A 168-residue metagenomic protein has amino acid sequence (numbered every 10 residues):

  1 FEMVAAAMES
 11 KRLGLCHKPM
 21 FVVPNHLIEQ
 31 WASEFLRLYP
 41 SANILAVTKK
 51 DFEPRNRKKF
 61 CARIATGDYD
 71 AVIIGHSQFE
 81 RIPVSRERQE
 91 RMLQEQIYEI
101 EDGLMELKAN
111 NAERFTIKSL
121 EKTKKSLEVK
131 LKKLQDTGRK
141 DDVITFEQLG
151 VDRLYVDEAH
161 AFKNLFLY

Functional and structural regions predicted by a protein language model:
F1-A7, H17-M20: Walker A/P-loop
K11-L165: SF2 helicase/translocase NTPase motor core, specifically the RecA-like lobe 1 inter-motif segment between Walker
